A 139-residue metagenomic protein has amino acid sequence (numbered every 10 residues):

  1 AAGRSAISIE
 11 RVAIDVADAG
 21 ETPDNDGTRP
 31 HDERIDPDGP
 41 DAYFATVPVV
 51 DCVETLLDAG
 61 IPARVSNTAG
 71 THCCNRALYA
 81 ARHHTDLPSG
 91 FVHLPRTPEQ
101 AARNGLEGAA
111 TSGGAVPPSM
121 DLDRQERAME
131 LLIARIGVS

Functional and structural regions predicted by a protein language model:
A1-A2, R11-A13, A81, R96: Generic secondary-structure microfeatures
A2-R4, G70-C74, P98-E99: Gly/Ser/Thr-rich loops at beta-strand to alpha-helix junctions that form or flank small-molecule/cofactor-binding
G3-T68: Mid-sequence, gly/pro-rich, charge-dense loop/helix-turn segments that line enzyme active sites
P48, C73, Q125: Catalytic-loop motifs flanking and including active-site residues across diverse enzymes
R76-G137: Active-site-adjacent mobile loop/cap segments within catalytic or ligand-binding domains
